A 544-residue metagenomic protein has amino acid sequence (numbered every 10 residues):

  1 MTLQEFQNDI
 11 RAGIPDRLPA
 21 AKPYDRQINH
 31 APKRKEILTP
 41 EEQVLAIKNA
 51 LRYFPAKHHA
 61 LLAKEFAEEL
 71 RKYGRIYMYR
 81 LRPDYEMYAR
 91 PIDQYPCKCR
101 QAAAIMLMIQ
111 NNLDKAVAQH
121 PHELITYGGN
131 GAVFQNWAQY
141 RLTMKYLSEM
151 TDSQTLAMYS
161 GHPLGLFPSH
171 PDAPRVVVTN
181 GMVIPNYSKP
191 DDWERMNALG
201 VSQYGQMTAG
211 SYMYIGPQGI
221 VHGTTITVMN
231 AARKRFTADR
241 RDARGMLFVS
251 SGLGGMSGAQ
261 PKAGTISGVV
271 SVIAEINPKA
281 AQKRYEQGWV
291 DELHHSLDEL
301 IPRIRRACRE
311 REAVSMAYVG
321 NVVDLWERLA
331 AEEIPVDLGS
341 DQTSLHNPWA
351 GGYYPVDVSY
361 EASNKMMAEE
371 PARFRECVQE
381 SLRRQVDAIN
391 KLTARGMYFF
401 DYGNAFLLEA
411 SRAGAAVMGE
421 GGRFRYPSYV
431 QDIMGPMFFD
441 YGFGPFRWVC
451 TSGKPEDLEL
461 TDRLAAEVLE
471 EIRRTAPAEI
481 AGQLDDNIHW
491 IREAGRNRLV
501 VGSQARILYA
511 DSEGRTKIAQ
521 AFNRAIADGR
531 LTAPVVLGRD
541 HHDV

Functional and structural regions predicted by a protein language model:
M1-A198, S202-P217, E370-V544: Long, compositionally biased, glycine/small-hydrophobic-enriched stretches that function as flexible linkers, tethers
N186-K189, G258-A259, A281-K283, L325-E327 (+2 more regions): Short helix/loop capping segments that flank catalytic or ligand/cofactor-binding pockets
Q206-I226, R233, R244-L247, L253-R311 (+2 more regions): Catalytic or ion-translocation cores adjacent to nucleophile or general acid/base/metal-coordination motifs in diverse
N230-A238: Conserved helix-loop functional segments at active or binding sites
V249-L253, A274-E275, Y318-V319, Y402 (+1 more regions): Short His-Asn-centered micro-motif
V270, P335, Y398: Residue-level detector of anion-binding/catalytic polar loops
P278, G320-V323, Q342-N347, G403-E409 (+1 more regions): Glycine-rich beta-alpha junction loops
S315-T343, A350: Active-site/ligand-binding-proximal alpha/beta "capping" segment
